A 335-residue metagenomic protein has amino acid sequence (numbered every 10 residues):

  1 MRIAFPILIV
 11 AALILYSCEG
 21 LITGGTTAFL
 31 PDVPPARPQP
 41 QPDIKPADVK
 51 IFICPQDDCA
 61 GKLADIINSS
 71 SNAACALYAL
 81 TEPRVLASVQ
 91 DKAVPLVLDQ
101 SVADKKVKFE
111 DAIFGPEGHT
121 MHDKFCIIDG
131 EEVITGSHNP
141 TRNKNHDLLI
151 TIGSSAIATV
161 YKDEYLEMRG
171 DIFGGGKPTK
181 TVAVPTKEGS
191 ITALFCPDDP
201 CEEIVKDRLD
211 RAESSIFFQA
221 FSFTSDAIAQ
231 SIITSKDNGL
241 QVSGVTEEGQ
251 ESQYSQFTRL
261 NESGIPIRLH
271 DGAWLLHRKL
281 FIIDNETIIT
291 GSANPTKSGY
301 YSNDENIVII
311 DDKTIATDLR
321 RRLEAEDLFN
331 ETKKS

Functional and structural regions predicted by a protein language model:
M1-A4: Positively charged n-region of N-terminal signal peptides that target proteins for export
P6-A12: Sec-dependent N-terminal signal peptides
E19-L21: Bacterial signal peptide processing site
G24-A28: Short, polar/proline-rich extracytoplasmic segments that appear immediately after membrane translocation
F29-S71, A76-R211, Q230-T287, G291-R321 (+1 more regions): HKD-type phospholipase D/PLD-like phosphodiesterase module
F221-F223, A229: Long, repeat-rich segments with strong aromatic
K334-S335: Short, solvent-exposed mixed-charge patches
